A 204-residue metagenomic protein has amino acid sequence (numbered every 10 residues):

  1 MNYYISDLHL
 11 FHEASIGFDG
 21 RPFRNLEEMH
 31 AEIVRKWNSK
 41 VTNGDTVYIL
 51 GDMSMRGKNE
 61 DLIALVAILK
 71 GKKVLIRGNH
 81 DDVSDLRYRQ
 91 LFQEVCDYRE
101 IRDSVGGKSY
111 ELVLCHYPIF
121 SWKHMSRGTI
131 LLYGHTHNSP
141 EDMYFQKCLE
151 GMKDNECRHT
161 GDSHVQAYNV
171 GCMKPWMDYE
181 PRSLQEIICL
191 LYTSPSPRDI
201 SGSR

Functional and structural regions predicted by a protein language model:
Y3-E100: Core catalytic region of metal-dependent phosphoesterases/phosphodiesterases, especially metallo-beta-lactamase-like
L10, M55, D81-D82, I119 (+2 more regions): Short, glycine/acidic-enriched loop or turn micro-motifs at the edges of active sites
A14-S15, K58-E60, D85-R87, K123-H124 (+3 more regions): Short glycine-/acidic-enriched loop or helix-start segments at secondary-structure transitions that form or flank
L50, R77, Y133, V170 (+1 more regions): Short glycine-rich loop/turn motifs that provide flexible caps or phosphate-binding loops at active sites
R89-S194: Conserved beta-sheet core of the metallophosphoesterase superfamily
Y192-R204: Single conserved hydrophobic/aromatic residue that forms the stacking wall/gate of nucleotide- or nucleobase-binding
